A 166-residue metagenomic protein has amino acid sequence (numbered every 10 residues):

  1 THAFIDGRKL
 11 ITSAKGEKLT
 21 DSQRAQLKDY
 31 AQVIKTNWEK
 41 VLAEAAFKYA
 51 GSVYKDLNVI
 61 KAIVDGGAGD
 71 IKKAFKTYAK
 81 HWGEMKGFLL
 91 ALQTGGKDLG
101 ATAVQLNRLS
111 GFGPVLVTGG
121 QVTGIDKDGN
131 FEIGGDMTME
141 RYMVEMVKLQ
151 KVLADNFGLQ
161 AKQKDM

Functional and structural regions predicted by a protein language model:
T1-M166: Mature extracytoplasmic or organellar-lumen-exposed domains after removal of signal/transit peptides
